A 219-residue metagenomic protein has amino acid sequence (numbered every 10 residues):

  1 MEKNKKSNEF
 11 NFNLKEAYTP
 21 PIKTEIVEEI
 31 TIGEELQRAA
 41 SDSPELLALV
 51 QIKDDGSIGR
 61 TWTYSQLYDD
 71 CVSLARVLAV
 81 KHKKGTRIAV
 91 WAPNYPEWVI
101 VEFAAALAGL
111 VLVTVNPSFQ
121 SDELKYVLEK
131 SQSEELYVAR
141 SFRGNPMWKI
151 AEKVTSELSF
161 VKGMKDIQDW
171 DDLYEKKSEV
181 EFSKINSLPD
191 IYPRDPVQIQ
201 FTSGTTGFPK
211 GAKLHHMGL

Functional and structural regions predicted by a protein language model:
M1-W62, Q66-K81, K153-E157, I185: N-lobe entry segment of adenylate-forming
E2-K3, L110-E175: Structural core segment of the AMP-binding/adenylate-forming
P21-I30, W170-P196: Flexible, low-complexity linker/hinge segments
P44-L47, K165, V180-F201, F208 (+1 more regions): Conserved pre-ATP/AMP-binding loop-to-beta segment of ANL
E45-H82, T86-Y95, V99-F103, Q120-K125 (+2 more regions): Conserved AMP-binding/adenylate-forming core of the ANL superfamily
S65, D122, E134, D171 (+4 more regions): Structural detector for helix-capping/boundary residues
V111-V113, L128-A139, V197-Q200, F208-L219: AMP-binding/adenylate-forming
